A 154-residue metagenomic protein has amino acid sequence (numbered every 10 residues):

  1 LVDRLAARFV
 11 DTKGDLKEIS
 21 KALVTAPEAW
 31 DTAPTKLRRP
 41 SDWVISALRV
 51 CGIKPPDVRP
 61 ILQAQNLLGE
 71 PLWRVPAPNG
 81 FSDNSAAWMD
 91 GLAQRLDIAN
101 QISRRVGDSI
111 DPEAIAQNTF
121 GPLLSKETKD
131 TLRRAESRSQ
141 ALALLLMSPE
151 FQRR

Functional and structural regions predicted by a protein language model:
L1-K13, K17-R154: Flexible, low-complexity segments enriched for small/polar residues
